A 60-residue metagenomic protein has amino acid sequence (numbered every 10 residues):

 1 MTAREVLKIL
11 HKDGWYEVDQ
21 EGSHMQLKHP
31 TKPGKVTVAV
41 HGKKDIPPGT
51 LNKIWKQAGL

Functional and structural regions predicted by a protein language model:
M1-D19, P30-L60: Basic nucleic-acid-binding interfaces
H24-K28: Minor-groove-contacting beta-hairpin "wing" of winged helix-turn-helix DNA-binding domains
